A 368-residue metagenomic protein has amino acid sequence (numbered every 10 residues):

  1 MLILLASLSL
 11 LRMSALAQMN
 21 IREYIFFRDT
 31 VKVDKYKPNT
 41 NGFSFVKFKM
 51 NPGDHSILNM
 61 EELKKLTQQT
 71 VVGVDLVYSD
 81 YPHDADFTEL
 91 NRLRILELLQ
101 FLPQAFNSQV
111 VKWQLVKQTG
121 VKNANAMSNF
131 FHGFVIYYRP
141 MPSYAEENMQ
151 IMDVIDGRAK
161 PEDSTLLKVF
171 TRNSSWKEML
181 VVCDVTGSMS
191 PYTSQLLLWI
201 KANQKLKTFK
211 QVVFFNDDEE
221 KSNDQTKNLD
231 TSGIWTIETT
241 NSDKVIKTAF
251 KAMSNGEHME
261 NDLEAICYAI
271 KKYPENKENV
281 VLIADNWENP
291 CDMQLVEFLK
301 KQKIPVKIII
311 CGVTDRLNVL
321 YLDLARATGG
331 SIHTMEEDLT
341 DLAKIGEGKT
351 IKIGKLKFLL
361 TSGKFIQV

Functional and structural regions predicted by a protein language model:
M1-N20: Bacterial Sec-dependent N-terminal signal peptides
D29-T30, H55, K65, F87 (+2 more regions): Coil residues (strongly favoring Ser/Thr
T40-E61, N228-K277, N289-P290, C311-L320: Von Willebrand factor
P52-L66, A85-E97, A105, N286-T328 (+1 more regions): VWA/integrin I-like adhesion module and closely mimicked acidic/polar interface patches used
K64-Q68, S128-F131, Y138-L180, M189-S194 (+1 more regions): Acidic, polar low-complexity linker/tail segments
G73-T88, Q109-G120, S175-S232, I266 (+1 more regions): Von Willebrand factor
K177, L206-Q211, S242-I246, P274-N279 (+2 more regions): Loop/turn elements at helix/coil->beta-strand transitions in domains of secreted/extracellular proteins
T328, I332-V368: C-terminal "exit" segments of structured domains
